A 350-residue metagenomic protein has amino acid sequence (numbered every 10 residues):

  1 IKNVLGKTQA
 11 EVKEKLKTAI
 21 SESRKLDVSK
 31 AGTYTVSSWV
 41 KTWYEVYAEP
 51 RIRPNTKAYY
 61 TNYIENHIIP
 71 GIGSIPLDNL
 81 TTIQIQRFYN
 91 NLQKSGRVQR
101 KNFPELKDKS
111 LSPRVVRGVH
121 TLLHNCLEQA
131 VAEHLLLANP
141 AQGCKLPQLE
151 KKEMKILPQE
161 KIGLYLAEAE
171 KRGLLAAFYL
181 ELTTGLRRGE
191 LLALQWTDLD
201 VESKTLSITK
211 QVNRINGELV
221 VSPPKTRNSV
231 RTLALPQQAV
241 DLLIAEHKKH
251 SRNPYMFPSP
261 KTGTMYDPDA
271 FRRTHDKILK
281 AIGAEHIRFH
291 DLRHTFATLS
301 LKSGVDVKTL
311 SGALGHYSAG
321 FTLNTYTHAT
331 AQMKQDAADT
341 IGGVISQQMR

Functional and structural regions predicted by a protein language model:
I1-Q86, E246-N253, A331: N-terminal DNA-binding module of tyrosine recombinases/phage integrases
K7, Q148, I156, V212-R214 (+2 more regions): Catalytic-site neighborhood detector that most strongly recognizes the C-terminal catalytic loop/helix of tyrosine
L16, I20, I64-E65, H120-V131 (+1 more regions): Short, amphipathic alpha-helical segments that act as regulatory/interfacial helices in nucleotide-processing proteins
D78-Q93, N102-F103, Q142-P147: Short, conserved phosphate-binding/catalytic loop or strand-edge motifs used in phosphoryl-/nucleotidyl-transfer
V98-N102, K109, L164-L174, T184 (+4 more regions): Short, basic (Lys/Arg/His-rich) helix/loop patches that form interaction surfaces in the mid-to-C-terminal regions
V98-N102, L106-P113, R117-V119, A132 (+7 more regions): Basic, Lys/Arg- and aromatic-enriched nucleic-acid-binding interface segment
F103, A167, S203, N216-E218 (+4 more regions): C-terminal secondary-structure termini that scaffold catalytic or DNA-interacting sites
D198-T205, E285-H286, V305-T327: Short, polar N-cap/turn motifs at the start of nucleic acid-interacting alpha helices
